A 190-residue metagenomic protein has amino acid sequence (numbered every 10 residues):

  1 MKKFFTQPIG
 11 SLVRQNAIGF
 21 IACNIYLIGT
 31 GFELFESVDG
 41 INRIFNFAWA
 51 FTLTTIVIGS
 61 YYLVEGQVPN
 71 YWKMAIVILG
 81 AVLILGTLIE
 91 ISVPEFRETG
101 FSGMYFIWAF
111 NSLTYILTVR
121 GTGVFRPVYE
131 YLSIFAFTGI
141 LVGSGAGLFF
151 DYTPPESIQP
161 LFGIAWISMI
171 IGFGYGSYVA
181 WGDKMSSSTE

Functional and structural regions predicted by a protein language model:
M1-Y61: N-terminal topogenic module of multi-pass integral membrane proteins
K2-F4, G182-E190: Short, charged juxtamembrane terminal tails flanking transmembrane helices
P8-L12, I116-I140, S186: Membrane-helix boundary/juxtamembrane motif in polytopic membrane proteins
G31-F47, E90-M104, P127, L148-L161: Membrane-helix interface and helix-disruption motif detector
A50-I76, S112-G123: Internal transmembrane alpha-helix with an interfacial aromatic "cap," most often the third helix
N70-L85, E130-L141: Transmembrane alpha-helical segments of multi-pass membrane proteins
W108-V128, G143-G147, G172-G182: Alpha-helical transmembrane segments in multipass membrane proteins, preferentially the mid-helix core
Q159-F173: Small-residue-rich transmembrane alpha-helices that serve as helix-helix interface/gating elements in multipass
